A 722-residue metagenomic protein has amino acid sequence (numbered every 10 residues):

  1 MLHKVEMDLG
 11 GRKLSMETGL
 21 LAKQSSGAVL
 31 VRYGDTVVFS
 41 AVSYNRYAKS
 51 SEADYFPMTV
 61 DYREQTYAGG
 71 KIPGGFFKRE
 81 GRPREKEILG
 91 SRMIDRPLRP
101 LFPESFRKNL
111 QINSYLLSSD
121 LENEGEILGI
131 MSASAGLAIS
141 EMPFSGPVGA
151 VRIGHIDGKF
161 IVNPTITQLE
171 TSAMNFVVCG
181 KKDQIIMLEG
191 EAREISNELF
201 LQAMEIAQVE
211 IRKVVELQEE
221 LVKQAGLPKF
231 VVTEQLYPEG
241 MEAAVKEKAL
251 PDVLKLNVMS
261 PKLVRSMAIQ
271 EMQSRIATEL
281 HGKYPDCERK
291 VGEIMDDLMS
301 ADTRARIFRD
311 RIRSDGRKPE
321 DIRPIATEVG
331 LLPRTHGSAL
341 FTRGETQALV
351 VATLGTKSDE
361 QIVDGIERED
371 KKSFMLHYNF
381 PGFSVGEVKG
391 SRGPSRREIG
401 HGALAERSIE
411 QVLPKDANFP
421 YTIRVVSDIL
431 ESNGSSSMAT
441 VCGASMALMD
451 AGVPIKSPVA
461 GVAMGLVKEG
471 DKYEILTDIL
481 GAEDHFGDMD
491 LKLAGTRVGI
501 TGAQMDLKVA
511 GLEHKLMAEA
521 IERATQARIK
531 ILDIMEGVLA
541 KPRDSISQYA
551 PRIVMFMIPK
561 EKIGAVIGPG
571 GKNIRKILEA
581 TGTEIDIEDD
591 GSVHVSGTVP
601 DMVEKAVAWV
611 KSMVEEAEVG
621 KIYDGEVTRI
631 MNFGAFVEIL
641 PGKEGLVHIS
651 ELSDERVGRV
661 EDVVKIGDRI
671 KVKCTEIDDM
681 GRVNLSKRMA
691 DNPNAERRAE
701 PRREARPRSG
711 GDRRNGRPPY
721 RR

Functional and structural regions predicted by a protein language model:
M1-N45, S51-D54, V231-R368, P551-A565 (+2 more regions): Extended amphipathic alpha-helical scaffolds
S25-Q111, L116-N123, K182, E189 (+4 more regions): Glycine-rich, flexible beta-strand/loop modules in the N-terminal catalytic cores of phosphate-handling
G27-V29, N123-E141, V329-A352, N433-V453 (+1 more regions): Conserved phosphate/anionic-ligand binding catalytic regions in large, soluble enzymes, centered on
Y33, V42-Y44, Y62-E64, S114-S118 (+19 more regions): Flexible glycine-/small-residue-rich
E104-L110, S145-P147, V214-V232, V264 (+6 more regions): Flexible, glycine/charged-enriched surface loops at secondary-structure junctions
S114, I186-E191, V232-L236, E247-N257 (+6 more regions): Short, hydrophobic beta-strand segments
E141-S260, L448-D544: Mobile "lid/hinge" segments at catalytic clefts and subdomain interfaces of large enzymes
Y549-I553, K560-R722: Single-stranded RNA-binding regions, centering on S1/OB-family and related RNA-binding modules
